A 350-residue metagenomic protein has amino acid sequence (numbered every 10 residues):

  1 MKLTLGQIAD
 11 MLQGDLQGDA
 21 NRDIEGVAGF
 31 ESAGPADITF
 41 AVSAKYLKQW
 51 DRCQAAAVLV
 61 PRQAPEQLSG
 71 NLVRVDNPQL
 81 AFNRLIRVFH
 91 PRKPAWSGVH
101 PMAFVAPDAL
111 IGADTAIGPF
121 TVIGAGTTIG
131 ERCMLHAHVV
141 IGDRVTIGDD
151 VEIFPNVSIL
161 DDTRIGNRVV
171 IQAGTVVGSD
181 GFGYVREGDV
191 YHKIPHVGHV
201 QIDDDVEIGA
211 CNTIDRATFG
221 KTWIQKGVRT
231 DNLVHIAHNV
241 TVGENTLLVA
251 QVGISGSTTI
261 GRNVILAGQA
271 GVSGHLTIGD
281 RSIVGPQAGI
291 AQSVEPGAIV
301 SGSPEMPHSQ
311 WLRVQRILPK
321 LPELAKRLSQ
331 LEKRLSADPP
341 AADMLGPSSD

Functional and structural regions predicted by a protein language model:
M1-M102, D114, T163, R168 (+4 more regions): Terminal amphipathic alpha-helical/low-complexity segments used for targeting or macromolecular assembly
F40, G98-P307: Structural signal for interior beta-strand "rungs" in well-ordered beta-sheet cores of soluble enzyme domains
